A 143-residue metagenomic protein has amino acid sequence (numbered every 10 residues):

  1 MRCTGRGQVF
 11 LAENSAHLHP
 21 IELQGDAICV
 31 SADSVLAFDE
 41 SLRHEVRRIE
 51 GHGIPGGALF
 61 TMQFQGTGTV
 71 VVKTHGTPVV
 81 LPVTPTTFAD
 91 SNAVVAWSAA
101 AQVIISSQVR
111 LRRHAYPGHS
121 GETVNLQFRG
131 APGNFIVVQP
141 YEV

Functional and structural regions predicted by a protein language model:
M1-V143: Composition-driven recognition of glycine/serine/threonine/acidic- and proline-rich low-complexity segments and repeats
